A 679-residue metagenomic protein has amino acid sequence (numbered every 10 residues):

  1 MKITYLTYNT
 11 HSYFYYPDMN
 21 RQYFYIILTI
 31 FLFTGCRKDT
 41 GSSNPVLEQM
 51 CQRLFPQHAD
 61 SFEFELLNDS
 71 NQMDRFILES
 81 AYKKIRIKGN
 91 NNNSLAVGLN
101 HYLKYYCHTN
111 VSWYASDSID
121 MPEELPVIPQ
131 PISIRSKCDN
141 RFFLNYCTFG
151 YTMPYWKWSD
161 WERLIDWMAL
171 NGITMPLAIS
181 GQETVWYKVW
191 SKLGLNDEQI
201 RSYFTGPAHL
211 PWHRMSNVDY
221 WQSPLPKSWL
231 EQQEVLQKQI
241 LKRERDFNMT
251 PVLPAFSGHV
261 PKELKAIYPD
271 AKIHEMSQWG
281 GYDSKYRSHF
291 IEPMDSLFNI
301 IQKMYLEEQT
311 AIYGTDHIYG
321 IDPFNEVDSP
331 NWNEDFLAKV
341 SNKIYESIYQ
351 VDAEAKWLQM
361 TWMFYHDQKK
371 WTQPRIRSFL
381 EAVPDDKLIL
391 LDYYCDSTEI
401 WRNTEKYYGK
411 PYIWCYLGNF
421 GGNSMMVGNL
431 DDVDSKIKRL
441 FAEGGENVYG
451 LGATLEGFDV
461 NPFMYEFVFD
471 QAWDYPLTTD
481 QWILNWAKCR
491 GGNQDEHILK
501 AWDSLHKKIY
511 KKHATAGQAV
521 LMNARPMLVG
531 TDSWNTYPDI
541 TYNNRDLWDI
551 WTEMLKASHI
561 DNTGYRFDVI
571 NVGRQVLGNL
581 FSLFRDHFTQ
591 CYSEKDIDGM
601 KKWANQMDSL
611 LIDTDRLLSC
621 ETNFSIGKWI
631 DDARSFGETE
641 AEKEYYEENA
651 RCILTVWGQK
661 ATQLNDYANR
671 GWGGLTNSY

Functional and structural regions predicted by a protein language model:
M1-S43: Bacterial Sec-dependent N-terminal signal peptides
R37-C138: Contiguous, structured surface segment used for ligand recognition
A59, N110, S116-L125, L144-T148 (+10 more regions): Catalytic-core regions of glycoside hydrolase
E79-Y82, N145-F149, R585: Acidic/histidine-rich, surface-exposed loop or edge segments in extracytoplasmic proteins
K84-G89, F149-Y155, K227, W332-N333: Second-shell loop/turn segments in exported
C138-K157, M168: Active-site-adjacent substrate/metal-binding segments within catalytic domains of carbohydrate-active enzymes
P538-S558, I570-S593: C-terminal substrate/ligand-recognition segments
N562-I570: Repeat-mediated protein-protein interaction surfaces in helical alpha-solenoids
